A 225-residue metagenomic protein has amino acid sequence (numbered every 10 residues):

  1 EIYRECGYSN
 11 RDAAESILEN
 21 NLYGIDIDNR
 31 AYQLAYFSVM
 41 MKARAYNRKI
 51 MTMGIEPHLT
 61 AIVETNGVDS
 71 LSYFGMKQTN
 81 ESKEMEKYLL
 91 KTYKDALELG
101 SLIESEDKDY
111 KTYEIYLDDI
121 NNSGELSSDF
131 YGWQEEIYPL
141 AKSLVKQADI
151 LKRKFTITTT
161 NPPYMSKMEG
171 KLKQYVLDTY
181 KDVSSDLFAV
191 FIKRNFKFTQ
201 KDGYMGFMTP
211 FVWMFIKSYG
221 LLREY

Functional and structural regions predicted by a protein language model:
E1-Y225: SAM-dependent methyltransferase catalytic region
